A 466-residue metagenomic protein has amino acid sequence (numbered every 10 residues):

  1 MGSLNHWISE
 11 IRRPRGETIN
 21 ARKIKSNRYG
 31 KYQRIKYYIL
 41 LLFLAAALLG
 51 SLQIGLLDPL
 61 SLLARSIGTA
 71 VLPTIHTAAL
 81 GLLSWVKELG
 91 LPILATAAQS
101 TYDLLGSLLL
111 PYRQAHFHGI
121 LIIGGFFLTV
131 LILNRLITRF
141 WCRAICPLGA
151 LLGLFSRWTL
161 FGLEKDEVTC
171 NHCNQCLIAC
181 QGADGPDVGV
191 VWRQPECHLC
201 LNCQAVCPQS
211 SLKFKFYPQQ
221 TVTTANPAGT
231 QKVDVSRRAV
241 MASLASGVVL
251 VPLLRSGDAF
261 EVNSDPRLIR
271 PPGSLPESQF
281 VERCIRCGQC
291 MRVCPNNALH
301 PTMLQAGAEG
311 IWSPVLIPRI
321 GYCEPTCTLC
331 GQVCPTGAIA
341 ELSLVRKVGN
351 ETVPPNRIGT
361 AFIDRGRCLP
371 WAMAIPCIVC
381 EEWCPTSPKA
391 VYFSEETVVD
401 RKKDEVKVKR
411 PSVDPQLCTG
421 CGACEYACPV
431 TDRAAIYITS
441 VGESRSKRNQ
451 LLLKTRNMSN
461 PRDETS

Functional and structural regions predicted by a protein language model:
M1-S466: Non-ligating segments of multi-cofactor redox enzymes
